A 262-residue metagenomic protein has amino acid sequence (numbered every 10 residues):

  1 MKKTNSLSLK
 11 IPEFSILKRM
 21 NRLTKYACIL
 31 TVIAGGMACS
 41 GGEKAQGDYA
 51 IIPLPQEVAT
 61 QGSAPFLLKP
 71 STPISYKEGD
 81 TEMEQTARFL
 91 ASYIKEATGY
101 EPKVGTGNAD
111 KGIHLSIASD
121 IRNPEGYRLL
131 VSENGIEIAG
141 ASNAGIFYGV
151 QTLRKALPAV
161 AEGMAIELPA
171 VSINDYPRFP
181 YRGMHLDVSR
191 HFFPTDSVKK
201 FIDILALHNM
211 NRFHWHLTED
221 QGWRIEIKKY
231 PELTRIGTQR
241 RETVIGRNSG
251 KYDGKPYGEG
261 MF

Functional and structural regions predicted by a protein language model:
T4-A27: Bacterial N-terminal signal peptides that target proteins for export
N5, E13-I16, P65, I146 (+1 more regions): Intrinsic disorder/low-structure terminal segments
S6-L9, I16, G41, I117 (+1 more regions): Compositionally biased regions
C28-I33: Hydrophobic helical h-region of N-terminal Sec-dependent signal peptides in bacterial secretory/periplasmic proteins
G35-A38: C-terminal motif of bacterial Sec signal peptides marking the signal peptidase cleavage site
S40-Y181: Contiguous, structured surface segment used for ligand recognition
I121-F262: Feature activates predominantly on carbohydrate-active enzymes
